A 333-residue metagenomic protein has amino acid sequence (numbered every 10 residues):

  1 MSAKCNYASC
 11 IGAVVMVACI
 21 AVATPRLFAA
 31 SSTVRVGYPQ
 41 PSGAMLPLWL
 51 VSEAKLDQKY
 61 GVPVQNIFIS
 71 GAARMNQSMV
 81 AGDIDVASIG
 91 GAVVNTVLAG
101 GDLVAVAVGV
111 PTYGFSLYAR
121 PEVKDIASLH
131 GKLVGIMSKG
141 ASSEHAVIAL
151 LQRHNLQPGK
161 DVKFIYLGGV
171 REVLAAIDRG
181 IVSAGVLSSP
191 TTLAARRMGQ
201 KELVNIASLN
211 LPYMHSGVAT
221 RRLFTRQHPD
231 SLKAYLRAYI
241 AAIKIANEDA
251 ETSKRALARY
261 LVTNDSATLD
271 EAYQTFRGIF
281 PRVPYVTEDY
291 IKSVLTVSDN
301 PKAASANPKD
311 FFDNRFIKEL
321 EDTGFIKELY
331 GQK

Functional and structural regions predicted by a protein language model:
S2-V14: Bacterial N-terminal signal peptides that target proteins for export
I11-A23: Bacterial N-terminal signal peptides
F28-G169, V173-A176, S183-S189, E202-I206 (+1 more regions): Short, glycine-/small- and polar/acidic-enriched structural segments that line small-molecule recognition paths
M45, N76, V80, G91 (+11 more regions): Extracytoplasmic/secreted envelope proteins and their assembly/folding machinery, especially bacterial periplasmic
A92-V93, R171-V262: Pocket-lining segment of extracytoplasmic ligand-binding domains
G131, R197, D313: Phosphate-coordinating loops and pocket residues in cytosolic domains that bind phosphorylated ligands
R226-S305: Secondary-structure end/capping motifs
D299-K333: Conserved C-terminal helix/tail region of periplasmic/extracytoplasmic solute-binding proteins
